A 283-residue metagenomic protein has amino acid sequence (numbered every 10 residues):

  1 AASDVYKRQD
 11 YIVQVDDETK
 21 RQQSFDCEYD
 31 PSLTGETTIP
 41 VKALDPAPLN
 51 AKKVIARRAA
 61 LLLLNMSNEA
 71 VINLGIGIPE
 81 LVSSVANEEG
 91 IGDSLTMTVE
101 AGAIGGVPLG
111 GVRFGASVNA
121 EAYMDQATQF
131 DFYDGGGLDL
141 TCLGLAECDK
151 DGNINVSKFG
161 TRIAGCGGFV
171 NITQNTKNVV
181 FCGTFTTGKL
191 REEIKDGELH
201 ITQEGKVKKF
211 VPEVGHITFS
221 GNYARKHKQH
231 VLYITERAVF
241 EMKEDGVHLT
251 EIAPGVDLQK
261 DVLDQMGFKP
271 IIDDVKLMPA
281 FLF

Functional and structural regions predicted by a protein language model:
A1-P40, G111-F283: Conserved phosphate- and dinucleotide-binding cores of soluble alpha/beta proteins, encompassing both enzyme active
I39-A122: N-terminal active-site beta-alpha-beta segment that forms phosphate/nucleotide-binding and substrate-recognition loops
